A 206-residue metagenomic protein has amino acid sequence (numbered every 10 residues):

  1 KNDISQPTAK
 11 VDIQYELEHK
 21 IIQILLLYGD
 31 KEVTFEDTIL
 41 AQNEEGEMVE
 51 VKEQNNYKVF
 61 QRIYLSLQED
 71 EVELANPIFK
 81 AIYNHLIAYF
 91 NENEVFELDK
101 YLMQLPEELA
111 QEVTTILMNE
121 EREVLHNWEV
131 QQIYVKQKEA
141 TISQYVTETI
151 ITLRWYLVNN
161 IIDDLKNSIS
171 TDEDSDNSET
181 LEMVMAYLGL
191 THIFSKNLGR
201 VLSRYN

Functional and structural regions predicted by a protein language model:
K1-D3, F90, I133-N206: Short, small/acidic-rich helices and loops at N termini and domain boundaries of DNA replication/processing enzymes
K1-V95, D99, V113-T115, N119-V124 (+3 more regions): Non-catalytic protein-protein interaction segments used by genome-maintenance enzymes to assemble and couple activities
I87, L102-E107, M118, S170 (+1 more regions): Short amphipathic alpha-helical surface patches that mediate protein-protein
E94-Y156: Amphipathic alpha-helical segments at domain termini/boundaries
